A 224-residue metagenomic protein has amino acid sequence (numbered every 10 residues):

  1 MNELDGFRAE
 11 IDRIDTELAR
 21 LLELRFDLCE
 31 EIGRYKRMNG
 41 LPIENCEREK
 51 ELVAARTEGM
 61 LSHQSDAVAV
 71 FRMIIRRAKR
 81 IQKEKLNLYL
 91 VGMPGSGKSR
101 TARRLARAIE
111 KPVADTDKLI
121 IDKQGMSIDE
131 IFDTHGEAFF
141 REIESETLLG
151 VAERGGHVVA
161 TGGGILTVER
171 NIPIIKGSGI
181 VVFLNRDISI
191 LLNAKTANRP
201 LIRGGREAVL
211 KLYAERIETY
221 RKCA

Functional and structural regions predicted by a protein language model:
M1-L86: Domain-level signature for soluble enzymes in the chorismate/prephenate branch of the shikimate pathway
L90: Hydrophobic anchor at the beta1->P-loop junction of P-loop NTPases
M93: P-loop (Walker A) phosphate-binding loop of NTP-binding proteins
S99: Walker A/P-loop
D115-P173: ATP-dependent small-molecule kinase phosphotransfer cores that center on conserved nucleotide phosphate-binding segments
G155, S178-G179, C223-A224: Short, well-ordered alpha-helix to beta-strand connector turns
G177-T219: A glycine- and Lys/Arg-enriched "phosphate-lid" helix/loop adjacent to the NTP-binding pocket of small-molecule kinases
